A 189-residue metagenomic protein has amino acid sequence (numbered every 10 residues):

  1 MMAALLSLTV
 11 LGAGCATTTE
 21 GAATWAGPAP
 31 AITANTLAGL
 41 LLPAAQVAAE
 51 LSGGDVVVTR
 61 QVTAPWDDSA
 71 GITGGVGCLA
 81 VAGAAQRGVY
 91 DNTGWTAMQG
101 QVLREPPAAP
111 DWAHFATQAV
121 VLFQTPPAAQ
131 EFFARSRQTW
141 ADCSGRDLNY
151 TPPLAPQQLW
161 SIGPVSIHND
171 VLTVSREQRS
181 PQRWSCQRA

Functional and structural regions predicted by a protein language model:
M1-L6: N-terminal export and membrane-targeting signals
L11-G14: C-terminal motif of bacterial Sec signal peptides marking the signal peptidase cleavage site
A16-L103: N-terminal "mature-domain start" segment
L41-A44, A48, V120, P126-F133 (+2 more regions): Extracytoplasmic/secreted envelope proteins and their assembly/folding machinery, especially bacterial periplasmic
A45, L51-D55, S136-D147: Sec/Tat-exported extracytoplasmic proteins
T63-P65, T139-C186: Short Gly/Thr-rich strand-loop-strand
Q99-F133: A short acidic-to-branched-hydrophobic micro-motif
